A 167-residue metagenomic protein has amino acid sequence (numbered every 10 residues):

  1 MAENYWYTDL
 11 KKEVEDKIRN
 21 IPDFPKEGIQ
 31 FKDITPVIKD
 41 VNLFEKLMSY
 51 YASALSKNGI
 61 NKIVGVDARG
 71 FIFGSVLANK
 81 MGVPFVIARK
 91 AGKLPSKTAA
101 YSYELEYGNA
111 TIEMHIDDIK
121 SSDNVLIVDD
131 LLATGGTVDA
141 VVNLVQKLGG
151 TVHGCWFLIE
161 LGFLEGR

Functional and structural regions predicted by a protein language model:
M1-R167: PRPP-associated nucleotide enzymes
